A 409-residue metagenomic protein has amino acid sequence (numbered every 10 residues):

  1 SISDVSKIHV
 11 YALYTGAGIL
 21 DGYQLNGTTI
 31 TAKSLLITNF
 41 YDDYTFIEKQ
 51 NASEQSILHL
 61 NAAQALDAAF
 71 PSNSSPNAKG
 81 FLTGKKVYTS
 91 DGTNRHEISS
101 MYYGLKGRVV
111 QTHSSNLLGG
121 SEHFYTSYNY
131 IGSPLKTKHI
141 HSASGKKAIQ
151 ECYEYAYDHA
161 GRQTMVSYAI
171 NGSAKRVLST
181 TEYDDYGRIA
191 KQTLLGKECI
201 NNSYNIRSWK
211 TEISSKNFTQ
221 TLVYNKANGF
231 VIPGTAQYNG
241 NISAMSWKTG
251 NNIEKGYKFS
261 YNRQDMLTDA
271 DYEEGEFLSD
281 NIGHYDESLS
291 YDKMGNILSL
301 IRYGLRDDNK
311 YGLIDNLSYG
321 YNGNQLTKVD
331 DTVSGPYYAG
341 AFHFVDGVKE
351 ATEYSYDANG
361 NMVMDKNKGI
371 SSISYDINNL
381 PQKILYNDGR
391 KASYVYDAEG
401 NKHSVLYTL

Functional and structural regions predicted by a protein language model:
S1, N39-Y41, N387: Generic low-polarity alpha-helical segments
S1-L13, Y394, G400-V405: Hydrophobic or amphipathic alpha-helical targeting/insertion segments
I8-S56: Extended catalytic-interface subdomain
Q55-G104, V109-L409: Acidic/glycine-rich beta-solenoid
